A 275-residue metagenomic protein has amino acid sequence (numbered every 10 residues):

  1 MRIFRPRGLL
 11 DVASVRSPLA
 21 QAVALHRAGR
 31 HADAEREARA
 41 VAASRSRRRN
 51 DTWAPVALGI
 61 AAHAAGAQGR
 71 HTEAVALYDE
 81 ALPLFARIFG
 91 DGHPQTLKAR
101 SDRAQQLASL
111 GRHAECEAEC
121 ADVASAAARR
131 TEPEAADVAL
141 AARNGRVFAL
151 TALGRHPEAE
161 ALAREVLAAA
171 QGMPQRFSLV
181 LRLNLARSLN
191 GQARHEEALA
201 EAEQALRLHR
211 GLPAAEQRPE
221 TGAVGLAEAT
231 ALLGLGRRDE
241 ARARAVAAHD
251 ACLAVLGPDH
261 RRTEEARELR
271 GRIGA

Functional and structural regions predicted by a protein language model:
M1-A13, G222, G234-A275: C-terminal non-catalytic interaction modules
M1-H71, L82-F89, P94: Flexible inter-repeat linkers and adjacent short helices within tandem amphipathic alpha-helical repeat scaffolds
L10-D11, R49-N50, F89-G92, E132-A135 (+3 more regions): Short coil/turn linker motifs that delimit alpha-helical repeat modules in TPR/alpha-solenoid proteins
R16-R27, T52-A67, P94-S109, D137-A152 (+4 more regions): Conserved alpha-helical positions within TPR/SEL1-like repeat arrays
H31-A32, H71, Y78, H113 (+3 more regions): TPR-repeat structural position
R39-S46, L82-R87, A121-T131, R164-Q171 (+2 more regions): Amphipathic alpha-helical segments of tetratricopeptide repeats
F177-Q217: Alpha-helical adaptor scaffolds
